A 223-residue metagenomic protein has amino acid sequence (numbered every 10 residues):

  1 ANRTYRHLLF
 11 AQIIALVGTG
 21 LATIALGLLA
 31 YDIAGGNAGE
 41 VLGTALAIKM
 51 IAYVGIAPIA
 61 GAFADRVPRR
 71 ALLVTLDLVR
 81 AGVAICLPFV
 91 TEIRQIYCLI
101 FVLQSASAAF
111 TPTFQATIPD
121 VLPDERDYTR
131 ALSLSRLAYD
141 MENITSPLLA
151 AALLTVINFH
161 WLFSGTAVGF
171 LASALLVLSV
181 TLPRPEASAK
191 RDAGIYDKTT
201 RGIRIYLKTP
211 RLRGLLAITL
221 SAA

Functional and structural regions predicted by a protein language model:
A1-A223: Alpha-helical transmembrane-bundle signature of multi-pass membrane transport and export proteins
